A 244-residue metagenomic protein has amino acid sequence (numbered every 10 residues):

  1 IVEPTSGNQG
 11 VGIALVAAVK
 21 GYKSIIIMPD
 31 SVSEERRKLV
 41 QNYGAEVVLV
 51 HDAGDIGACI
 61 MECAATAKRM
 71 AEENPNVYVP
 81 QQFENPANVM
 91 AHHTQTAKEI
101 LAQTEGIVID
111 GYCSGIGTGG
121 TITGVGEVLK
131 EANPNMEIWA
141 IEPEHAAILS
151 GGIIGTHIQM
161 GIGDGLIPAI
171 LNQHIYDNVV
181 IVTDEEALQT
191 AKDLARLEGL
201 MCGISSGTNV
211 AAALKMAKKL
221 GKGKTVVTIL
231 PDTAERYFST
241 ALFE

Functional and structural regions predicted by a protein language model:
I1-P29, V108-T121, L200-T208, V227: A short, small-residue-rich loop immediately preceding and capping a beta-strand
G10-K23, Q41-N42, G126-N133, A211-L220: Alpha-helix C-terminal capping segments
K23-I25, E46, N135-E137, T225: Residues at the starts of beta-strands that form the adenosine-phosphate
I25-G111, P143-A195: Small/polar-residue-rich loop-to-helix segments that shape phosphate-bearing ligand pockets
A65-A67, E72-F83, C202, V210-T225: Structural signature of the thiamine diphosphate
K98-E142: Glycine-rich cofactor phosphate-binding loops and adjacent beta1-alpha1 units of small-molecule cofactor enzyme domains
G111, G117-T121, H174-I175, I181-A217: Glycine-rich phosphate/diphosphate-binding loops and the adjacent beta-loop-alpha structural elements that coordinate
G165, A211-E244: Phosphate-binding loop/pocket of nucleotide- and phosphate-handling active sites
